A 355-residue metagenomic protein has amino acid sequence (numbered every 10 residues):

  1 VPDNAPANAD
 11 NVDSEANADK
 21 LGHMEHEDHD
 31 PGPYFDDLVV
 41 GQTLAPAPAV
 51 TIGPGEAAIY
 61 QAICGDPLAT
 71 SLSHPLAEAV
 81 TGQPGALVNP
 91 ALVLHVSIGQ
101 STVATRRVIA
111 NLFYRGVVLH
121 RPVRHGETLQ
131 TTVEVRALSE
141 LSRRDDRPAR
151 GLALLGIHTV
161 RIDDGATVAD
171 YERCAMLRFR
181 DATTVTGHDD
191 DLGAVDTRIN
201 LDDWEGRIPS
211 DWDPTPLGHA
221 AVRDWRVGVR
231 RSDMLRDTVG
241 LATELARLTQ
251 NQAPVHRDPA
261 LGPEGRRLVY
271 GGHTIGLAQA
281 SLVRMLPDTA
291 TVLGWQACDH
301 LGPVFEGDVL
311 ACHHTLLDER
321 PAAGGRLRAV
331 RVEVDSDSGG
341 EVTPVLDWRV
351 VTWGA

Functional and structural regions predicted by a protein language model:
N4, N8-H23: Asparagine/serine/threonine-enriched low-complexity, disordered tracts, especially those forming N-linked glycosylation
L21-Y114, A169, F179-L293: Hot-dog-fold acyl-thioester-processing enzymes
G22-H26, D30-Q42, H125-S210, E306 (+1 more regions): HotDog/MaoC-like acyl-thioester-processing domains
P31, Y114-H120, W295-L301: Short structured motifs
Q83, V88-N89, H120-H125, V269-Y270 (+1 more regions): Short, low-complexity cationic-aromatic patches
S97-Q100, V117, P122-H125, T132: Long, hydrophobic/aromatic-enriched structural stretches that serve as scaffold segments
S281, A297-D299, V309, V345-R349: C-terminal structured interaction module
